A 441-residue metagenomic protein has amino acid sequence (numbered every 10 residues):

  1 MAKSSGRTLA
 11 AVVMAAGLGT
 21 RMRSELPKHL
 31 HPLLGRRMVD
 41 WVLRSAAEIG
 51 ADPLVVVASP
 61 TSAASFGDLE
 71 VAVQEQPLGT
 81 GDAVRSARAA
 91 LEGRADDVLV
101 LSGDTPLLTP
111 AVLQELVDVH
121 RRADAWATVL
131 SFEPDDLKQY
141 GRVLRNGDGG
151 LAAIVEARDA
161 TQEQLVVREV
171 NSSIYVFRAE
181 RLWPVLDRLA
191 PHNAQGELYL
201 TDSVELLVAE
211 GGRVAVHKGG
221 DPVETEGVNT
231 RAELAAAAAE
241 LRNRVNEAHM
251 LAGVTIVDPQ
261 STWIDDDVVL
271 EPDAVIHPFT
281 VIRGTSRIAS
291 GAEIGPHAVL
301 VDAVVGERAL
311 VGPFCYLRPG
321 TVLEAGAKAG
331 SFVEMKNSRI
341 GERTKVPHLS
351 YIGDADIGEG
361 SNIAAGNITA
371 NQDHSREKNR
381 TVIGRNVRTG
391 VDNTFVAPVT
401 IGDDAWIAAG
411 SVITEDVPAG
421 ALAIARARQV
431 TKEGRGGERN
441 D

Functional and structural regions predicted by a protein language model:
M1-A10, P32, R36-V119: Conserved N-terminal catalytic core of the sugar/cofactor nucleotidyltransferase
A2-R7, R168-E271: Conserved alpha/beta core of the MobA/IspD/sugar-nucleotide pyrophosphorylase nucleotidyltransferase superfamily
A2-S24: N-terminal nucleotide-binding beta1-loop-alpha1 segment
P32, L107, V176, G227-V228 (+1 more regions): Short aromatic/basic micro-patch
A51, A95, D124-A127, G212: Short, high-confidence coil segments that cap the C-terminus of an alpha-helix and link into the following beta-strand
L69, L108-A194, T201, G219: Conserved core of the sugar-phosphate nucleotidyltransferase
V257, S261-K328: Acidic, glycine-rich loop-and-beta core segments that form the ion-binding/anion-interacting portion of active sites
L310-D441: Glycine-rich hexapeptide-repeat left-handed beta-helix
